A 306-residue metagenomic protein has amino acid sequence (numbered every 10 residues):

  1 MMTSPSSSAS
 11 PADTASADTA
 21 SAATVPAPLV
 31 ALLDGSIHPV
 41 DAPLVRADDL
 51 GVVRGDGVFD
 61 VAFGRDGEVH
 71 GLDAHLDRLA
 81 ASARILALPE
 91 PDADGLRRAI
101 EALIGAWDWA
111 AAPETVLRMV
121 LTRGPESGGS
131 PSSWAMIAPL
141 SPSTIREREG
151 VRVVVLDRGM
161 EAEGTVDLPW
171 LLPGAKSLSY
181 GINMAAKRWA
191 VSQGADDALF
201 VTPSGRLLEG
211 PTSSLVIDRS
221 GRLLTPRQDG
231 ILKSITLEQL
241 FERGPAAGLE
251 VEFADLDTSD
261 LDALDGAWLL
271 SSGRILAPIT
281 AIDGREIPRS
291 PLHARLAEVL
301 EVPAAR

Functional and structural regions predicted by a protein language model:
M2-S7, A20-P89, D94, R98-A102 (+2 more regions): Helix-start/capping segments and mature chain N-termini
S7-A17: Short linear segments in intrinsically disordered or otherwise low-structure-confidence regions
I104-A110: Phosphate/pyrophosphate-binding loops at sites that engage ATP/ADP/AMP, CoA/4′-phosphopantetheine, polyphosphate
A110-L121: Ordered, amphipathic secondary-structure segments that act as subunit-interaction surfaces in large macromolecular
